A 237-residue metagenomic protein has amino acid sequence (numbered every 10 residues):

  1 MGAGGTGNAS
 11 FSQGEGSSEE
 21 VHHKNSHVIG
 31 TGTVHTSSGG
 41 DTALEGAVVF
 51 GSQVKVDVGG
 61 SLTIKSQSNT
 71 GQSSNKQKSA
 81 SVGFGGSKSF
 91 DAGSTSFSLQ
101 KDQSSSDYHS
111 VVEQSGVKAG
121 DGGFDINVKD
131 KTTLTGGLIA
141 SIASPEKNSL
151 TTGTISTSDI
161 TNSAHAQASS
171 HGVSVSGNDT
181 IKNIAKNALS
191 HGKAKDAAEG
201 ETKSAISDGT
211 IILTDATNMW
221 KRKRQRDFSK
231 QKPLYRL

Functional and structural regions predicted by a protein language model:
M1-L237: Binding/recognition "hotspot" determinant
